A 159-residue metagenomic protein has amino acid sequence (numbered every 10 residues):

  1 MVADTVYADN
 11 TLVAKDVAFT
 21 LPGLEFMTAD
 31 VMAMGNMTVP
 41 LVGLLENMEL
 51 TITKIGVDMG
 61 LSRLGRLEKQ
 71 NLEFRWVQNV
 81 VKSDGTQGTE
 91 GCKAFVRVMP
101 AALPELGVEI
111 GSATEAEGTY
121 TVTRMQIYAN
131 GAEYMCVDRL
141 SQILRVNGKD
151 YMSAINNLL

Functional and structural regions predicted by a protein language model:
M1-M59, R97-V108, V146-L158: Solvent-exposed edge beta-strands and adjacent loop segments that serve as assembly or binding interfaces
M1-V2, K69, T121-V122: A short, compositionally biased
V13-A18, T86-V98, C136-D138: Short amphipathic beta-strand/extended segments with alternating polar/hydrophobic composition
V42-E46, R66-E68, T86-E90, I110-T114: A generic structural micro-feature
E49-T53, N71-R75, K93-F95, E117-T121: Beta-strand secondary-structure signal
K54-D58, W76-K82, V96-A102, V122-I127: Beta-strand elements of well-folded, non-transmembrane domains
L64-A94: Short, acidic/charged, Gly/Pro-enriched secondary-structure junctions
M99-L159: Mixed-charge, glycine-accented linear interaction segment located at domain edges/termini
